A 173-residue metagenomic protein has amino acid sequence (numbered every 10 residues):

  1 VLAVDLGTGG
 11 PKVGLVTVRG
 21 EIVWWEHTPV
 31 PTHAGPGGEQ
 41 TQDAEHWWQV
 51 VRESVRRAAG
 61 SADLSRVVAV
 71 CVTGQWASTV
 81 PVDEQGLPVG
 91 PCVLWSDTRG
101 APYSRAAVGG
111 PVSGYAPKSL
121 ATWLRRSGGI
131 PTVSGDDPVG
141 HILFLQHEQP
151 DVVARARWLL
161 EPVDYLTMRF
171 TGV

Functional and structural regions predicted by a protein language model:
V1-P91, R155: N-terminal glycine/serine-rich phosphate-binding loop of ATP-dependent small-molecule kinases, especially carbohydrate
R56-V173: Glycine-rich phosphate-binding/catalytic subdomain of phosphoryl-transfer and nucleotide/sugar-phosphate-processing
